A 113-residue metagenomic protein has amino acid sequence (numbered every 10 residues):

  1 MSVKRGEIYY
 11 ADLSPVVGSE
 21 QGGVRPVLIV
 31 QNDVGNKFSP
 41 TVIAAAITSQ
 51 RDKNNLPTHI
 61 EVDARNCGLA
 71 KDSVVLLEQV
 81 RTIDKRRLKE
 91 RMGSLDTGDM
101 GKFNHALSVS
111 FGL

Functional and structural regions predicted by a protein language model:
M1-L113: Conserved functional hotspots at enzyme active or ligand-binding sites that engage polyanionic ligands
